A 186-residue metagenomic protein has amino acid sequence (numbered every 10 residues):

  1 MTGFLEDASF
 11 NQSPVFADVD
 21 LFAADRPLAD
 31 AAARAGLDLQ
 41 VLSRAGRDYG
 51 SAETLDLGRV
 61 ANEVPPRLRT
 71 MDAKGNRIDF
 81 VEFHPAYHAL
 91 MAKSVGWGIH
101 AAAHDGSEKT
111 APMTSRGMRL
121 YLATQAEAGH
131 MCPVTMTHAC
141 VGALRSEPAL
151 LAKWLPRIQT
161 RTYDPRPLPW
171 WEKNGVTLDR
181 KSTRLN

Functional and structural regions predicted by a protein language model:
M1-K109: Extended, charge-enriched "interface" segments that sit outside catalytic cores
F83-R184: Glycine-rich flavin
